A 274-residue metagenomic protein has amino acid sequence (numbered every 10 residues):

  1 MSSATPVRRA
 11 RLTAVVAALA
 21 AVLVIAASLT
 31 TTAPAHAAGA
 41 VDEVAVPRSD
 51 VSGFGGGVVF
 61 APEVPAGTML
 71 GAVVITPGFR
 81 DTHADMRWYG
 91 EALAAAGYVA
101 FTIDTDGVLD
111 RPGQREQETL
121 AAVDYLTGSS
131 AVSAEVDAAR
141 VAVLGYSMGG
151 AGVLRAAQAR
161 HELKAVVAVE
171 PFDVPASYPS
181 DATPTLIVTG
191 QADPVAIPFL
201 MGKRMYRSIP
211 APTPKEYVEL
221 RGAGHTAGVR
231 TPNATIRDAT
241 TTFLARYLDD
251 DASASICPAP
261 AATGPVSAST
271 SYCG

Functional and structural regions predicted by a protein language model:
M1-A37: Secretory targeting and sorting signals
A37-T68: N-terminal cap/lid segment of alpha/beta-hydrolase-fold proteins
V64-M69, G113-A151, A252: Gly/Ser-rich "nucleophile elbow"/oxyanion-hole loop immediately N-terminal to the catalytic nucleophile in hydrolases
M69-G78: Short beta-strand element of the alpha/beta-hydrolase
A84-D104: Short amphipathic alpha-helix adjacent to the substrate-entry channel of hydrolases
D181, I187-T189: Short beta-strand/loop motif that positions the catalytic acidic residue of the alpha/beta-hydrolase fold
I197-R207: Short alpha-helix in the alpha/beta-hydrolase fold that links the catalytic acid
R221-G222, T231-G274: Alpha/beta-hydrolase-fold serine-hydrolase catalytic core, especially in secreted/extracellular enzymes
